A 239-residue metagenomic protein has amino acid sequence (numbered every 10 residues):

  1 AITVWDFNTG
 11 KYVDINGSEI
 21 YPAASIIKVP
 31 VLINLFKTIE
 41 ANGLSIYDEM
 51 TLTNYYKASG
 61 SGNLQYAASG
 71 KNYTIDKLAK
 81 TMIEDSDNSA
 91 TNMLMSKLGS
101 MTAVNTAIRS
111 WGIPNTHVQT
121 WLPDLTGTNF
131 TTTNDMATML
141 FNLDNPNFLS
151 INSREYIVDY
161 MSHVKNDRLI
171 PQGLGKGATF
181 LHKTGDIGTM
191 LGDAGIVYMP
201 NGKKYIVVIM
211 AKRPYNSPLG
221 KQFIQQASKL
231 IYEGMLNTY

Functional and structural regions predicted by a protein language model:
A1-N16, D48, V197: A short, well-structured edge-of-sheet supersecondary motif
F7, I46-N63, L98: Acidic helix-start/capping segments at beta-turn-to-alpha-helix junctions
N8-G10, I20-P22, Y56-A58, N88-S89 (+6 more regions): Solvent-exposed loop/turn segments at secondary-structure junctions within structured extracellular/periplasmic domains
G10, Y21-L52, M82, V207: Active-site SXXK
Y12, S96-K97, T102, D144-R168 (+1 more regions): Structured C-terminal helix/loop/strand segments within mature extracytoplasmic catalytic/sensor domains
K57-M93, M101: Conserved catalytic neighborhood of penicillin-recognizing serine enzymes
A79, T91-F148: Mid-domain, small-residue-enriched loop/turn segments at the edges of structured enzyme/sensor domains
T128-A178, H182: A conserved catalytic-loop motif detector
